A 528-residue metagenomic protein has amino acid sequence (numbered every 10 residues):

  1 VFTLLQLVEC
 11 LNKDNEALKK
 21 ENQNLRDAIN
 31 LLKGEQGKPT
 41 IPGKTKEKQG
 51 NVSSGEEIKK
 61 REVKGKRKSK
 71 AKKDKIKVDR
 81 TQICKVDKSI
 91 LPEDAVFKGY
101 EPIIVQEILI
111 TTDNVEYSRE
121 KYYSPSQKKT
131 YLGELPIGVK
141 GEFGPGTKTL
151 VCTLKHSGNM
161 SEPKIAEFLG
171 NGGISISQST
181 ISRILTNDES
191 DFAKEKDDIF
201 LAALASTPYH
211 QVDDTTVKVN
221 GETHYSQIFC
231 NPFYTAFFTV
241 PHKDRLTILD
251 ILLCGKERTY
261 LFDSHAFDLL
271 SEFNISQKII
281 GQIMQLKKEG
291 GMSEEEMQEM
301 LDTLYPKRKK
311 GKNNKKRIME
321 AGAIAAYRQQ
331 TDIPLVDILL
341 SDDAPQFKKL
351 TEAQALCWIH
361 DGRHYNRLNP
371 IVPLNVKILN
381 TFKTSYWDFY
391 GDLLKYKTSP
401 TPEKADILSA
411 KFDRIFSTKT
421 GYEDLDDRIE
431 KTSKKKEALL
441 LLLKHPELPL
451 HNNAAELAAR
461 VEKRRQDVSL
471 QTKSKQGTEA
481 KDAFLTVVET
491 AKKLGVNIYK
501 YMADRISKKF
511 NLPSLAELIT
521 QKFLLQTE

Functional and structural regions predicted by a protein language model:
V1-G141, S182, V212, E257-A321 (+1 more regions): Short, flexible loop/hinge motifs at secondary-structure junctions
E9, K121-Y123, Y131-E528: Catalytic center-proximal scaffold of phosphoryl-transfer enzymes
